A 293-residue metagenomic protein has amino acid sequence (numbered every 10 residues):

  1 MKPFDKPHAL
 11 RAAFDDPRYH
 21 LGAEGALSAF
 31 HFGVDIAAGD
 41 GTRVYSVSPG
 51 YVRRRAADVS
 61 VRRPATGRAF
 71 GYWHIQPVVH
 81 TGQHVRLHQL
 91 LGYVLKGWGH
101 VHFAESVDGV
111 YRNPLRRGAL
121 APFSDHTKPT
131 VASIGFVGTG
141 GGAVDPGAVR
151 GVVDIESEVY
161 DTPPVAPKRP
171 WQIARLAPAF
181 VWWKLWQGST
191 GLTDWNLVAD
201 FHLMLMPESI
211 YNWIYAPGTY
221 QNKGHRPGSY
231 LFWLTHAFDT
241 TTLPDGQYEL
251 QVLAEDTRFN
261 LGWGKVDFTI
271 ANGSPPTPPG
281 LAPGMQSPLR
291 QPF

Functional and structural regions predicted by a protein language model:
M1-V61, T66, R86-L90, L95-V101 (+2 more regions): Surface-exposed, glycine-biased beta-strand/turn segments
A38-D40, V79, A237: Short, solvent-exposed loop/turn positions at domain surfaces that link secondary-structure elements or cap domain
R43, A69, H84, W263-D267: Well-ordered beta-strand positions in beta-sheet-rich domains
S48-P49, R68-P77: Short, solvent-exposed beta-edge and connector elements
Q76-Q89: Acidic, glycine-anchored pre-beta loop/turn
S124, P129-T130, T139-P275: Long, low-complexity serine/threonine/glycine- and acidic-rich segments characteristic of extracellular
G140-A148, A282-Q291: Short beta-strand segments of immunoglobulin-like
